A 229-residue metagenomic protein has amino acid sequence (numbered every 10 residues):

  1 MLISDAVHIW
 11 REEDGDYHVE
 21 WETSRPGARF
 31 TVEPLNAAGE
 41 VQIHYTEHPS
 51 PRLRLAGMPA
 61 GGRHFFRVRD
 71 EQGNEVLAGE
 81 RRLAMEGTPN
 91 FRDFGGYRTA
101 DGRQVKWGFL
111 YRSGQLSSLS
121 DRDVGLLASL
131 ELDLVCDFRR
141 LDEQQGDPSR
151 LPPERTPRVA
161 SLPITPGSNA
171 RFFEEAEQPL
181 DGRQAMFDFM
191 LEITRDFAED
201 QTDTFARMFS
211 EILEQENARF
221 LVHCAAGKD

Functional and structural regions predicted by a protein language model:
M1-F220: Cys-dependent protein tyrosine phosphatase-like superfamily
A218-D229: A phosphate-binding catalytic loop at a beta-strand-loop-alpha-helix junction that coordinates phosphoryl groups
